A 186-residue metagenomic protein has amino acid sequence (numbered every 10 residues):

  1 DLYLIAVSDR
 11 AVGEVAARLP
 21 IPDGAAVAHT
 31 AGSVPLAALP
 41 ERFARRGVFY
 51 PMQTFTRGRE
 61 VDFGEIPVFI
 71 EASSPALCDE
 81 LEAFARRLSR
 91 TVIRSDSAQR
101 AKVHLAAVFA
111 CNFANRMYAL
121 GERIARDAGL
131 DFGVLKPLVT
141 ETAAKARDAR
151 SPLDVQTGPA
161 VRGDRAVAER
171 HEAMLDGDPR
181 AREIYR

Functional and structural regions predicted by a protein language model:
D1-E60: Rossmann-like NAD(P)(H) cofactor-binding subdomain of soluble oxidoreductases
L4-I5, I70, P159: Glycine- and other small-residue-rich loops at beta-strand/loop junctions that grip anionic moieties
V12, L36, C78-L81, A106 (+5 more regions): A general structural signal for well-ordered alpha-helical segments in protein cores
I21-G24, G129, D176-P179: Short, glycine- and charge-enriched coil/turn segments that flank and shape catalytic ligand pockets
T30, A83, E183-R186: Charge-dense polyanion-binding interfaces
E60-D148: Internal alpha-helical scaffold of NAD(P)-dependent oxidoreductase catalytic cores
T142-R186: Interdomain hinge/lid region at the active-site interface of Rossmann-like NAD(P)-dependent oxidoreductases
